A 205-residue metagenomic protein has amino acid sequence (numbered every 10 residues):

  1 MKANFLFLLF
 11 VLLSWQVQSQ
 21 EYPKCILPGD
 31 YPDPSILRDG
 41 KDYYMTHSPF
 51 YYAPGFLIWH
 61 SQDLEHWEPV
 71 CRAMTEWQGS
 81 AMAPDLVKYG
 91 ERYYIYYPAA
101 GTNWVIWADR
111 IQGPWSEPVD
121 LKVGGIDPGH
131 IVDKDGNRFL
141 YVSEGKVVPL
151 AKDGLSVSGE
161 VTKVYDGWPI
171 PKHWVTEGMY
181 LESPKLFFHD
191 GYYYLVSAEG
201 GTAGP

Functional and structural regions predicted by a protein language model:
M1-E21: Bacterial Sec-dependent N-terminal signal peptides
V17-P205: Carbohydrate-active catalytic/glycan-binding domains of CAZyme proteins, especially the secreted or lumenal ectodomains
